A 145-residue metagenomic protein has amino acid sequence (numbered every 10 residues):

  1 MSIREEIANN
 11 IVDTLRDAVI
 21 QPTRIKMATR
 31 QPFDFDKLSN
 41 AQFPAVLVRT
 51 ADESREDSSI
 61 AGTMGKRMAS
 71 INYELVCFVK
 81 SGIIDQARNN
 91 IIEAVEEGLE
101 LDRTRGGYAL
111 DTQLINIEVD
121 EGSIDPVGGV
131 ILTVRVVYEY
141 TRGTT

Functional and structural regions predicted by a protein language model:
M1-F43, L47-T145: Charged, amphipathic alpha-helical segments and their flanking helix caps
